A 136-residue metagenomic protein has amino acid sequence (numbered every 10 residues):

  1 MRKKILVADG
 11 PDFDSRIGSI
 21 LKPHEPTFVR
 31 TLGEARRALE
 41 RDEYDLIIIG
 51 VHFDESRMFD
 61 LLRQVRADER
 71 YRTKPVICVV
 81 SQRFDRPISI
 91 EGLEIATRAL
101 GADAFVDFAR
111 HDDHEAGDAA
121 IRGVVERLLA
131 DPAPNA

Functional and structural regions predicted by a protein language model:
R2-D12, R16-G18, F28, I77: Conserved acidic segment of CheY-like receiver
V7-D12, G50-H52, S81-Q82, A109-R110: Structural motif
R30-L46, G50, S56: Acidic, metal-coordinating helix/loop segments flanking the phosphotransfer/catalytic sites of two-component signaling
R41-D42, R66-T73, L100: Conserved phosphotransfer cores of two-component systems
I49-E69, V80-G92: Conserved phosphotransfer microenvironments
D60, Q82-H114: Alpha4 helix (beta4-alpha4-beta5 surface) of REC/receiver domains from two-component response regulators
V125-A136: CheY-like receiver
